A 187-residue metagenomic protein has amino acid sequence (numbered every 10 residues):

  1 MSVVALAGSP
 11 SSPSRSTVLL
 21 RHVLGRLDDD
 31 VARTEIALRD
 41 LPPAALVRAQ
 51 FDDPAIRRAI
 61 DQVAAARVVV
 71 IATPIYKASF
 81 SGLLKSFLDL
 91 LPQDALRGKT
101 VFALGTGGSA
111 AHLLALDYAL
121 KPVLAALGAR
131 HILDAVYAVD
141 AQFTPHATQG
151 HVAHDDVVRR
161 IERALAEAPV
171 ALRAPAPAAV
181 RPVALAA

Functional and structural regions predicted by a protein language model:
M1-D89, R159-E162, A166, R173-A187: N-terminal beta1-alpha1-beta2 submodule of the flavodoxin-like/Rossmannoid cofactor-binding fold
R26, D30, V123-R130, V139 (+3 more regions): Change "in soluble alpha/beta enzymes" to "in soluble alpha/beta proteins
L41-A44, A141-P145: A short acidic, often aromatic-flanked loop/helix-cap motif at beta-alpha or helix-coil junctions that lines enzyme
V47-Q50, A115, V152: Short, solvent-exposed loop/turn segments at secondary-structure boundaries
Q93-R97: Short, conserved loop/helix-junction motifs that constitute active-site signature segments in enzyme catalytic cores
V101-F143, D155-R160: Short, glycine-/small-residue-rich phosphate/pyrophosphate-handling segment
T144-A147, R163: Polytopic transmembrane helical bundles with strong interfacial aromatic enrichment
